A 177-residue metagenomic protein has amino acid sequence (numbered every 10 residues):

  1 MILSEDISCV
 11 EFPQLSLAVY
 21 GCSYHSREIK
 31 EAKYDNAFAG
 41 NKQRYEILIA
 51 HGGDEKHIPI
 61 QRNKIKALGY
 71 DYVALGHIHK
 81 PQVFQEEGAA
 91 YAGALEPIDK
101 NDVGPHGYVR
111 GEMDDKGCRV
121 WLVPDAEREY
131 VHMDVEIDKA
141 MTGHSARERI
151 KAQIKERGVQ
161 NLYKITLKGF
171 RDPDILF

Functional and structural regions predicted by a protein language model:
M1-G107, E112: His/Asp/Glu-rich metal-coordinating catalytic cores of metallo-dependent phosphodiesterases/hydrolases acting on
G117-F177: Accessory, non-catalytic peripheral segments of nucleic-acid enzymes
